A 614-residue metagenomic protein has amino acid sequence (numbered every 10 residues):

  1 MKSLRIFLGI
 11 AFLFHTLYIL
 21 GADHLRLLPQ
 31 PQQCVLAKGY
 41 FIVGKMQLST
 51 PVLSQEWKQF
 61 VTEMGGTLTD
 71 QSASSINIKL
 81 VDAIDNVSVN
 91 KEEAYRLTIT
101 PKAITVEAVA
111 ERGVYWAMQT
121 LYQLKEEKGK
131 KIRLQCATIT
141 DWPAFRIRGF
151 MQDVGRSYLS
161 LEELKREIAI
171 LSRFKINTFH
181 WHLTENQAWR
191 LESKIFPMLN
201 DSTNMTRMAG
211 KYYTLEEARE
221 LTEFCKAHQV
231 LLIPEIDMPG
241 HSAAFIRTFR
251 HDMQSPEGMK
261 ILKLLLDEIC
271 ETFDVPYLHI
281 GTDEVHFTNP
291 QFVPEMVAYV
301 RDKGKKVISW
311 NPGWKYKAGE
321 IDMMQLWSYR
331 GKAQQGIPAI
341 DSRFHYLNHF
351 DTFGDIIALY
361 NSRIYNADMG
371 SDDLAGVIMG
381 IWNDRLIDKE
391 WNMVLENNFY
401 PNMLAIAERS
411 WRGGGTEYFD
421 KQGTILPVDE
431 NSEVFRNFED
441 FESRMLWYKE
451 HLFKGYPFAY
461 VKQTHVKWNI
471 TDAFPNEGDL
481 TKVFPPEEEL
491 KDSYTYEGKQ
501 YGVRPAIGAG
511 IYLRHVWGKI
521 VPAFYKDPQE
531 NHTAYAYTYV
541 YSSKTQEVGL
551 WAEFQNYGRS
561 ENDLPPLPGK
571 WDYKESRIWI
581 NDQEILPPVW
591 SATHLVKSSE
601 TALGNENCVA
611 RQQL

Functional and structural regions predicted by a protein language model:
F14-L17: N-terminal signal peptide c-region/cleavage motif recognized by signal peptidases
G21-P143, S309-N311, E439-L446, E450-F458 (+1 more regions): Acidic, contiguous N-terminal accessory segments
N90-M259, K263-Y277, E295, Y299 (+1 more regions): Feature activates predominantly on carbohydrate-active enzymes
F245-M323, W327-Q335: Active-site neighborhood of glycoside hydrolase catalytic domains
S328-H465: Flexible, acidic glycine-rich loops studded with aromatic residues
S443-K526, R559, I585, W590 (+1 more regions): Accessory carbohydrate-binding/adhesion or oligomerization-edge regions at the termini of glycan-active proteins
P528-S542: Short beta-strands within extracellular/lumenal beta-sheet-rich domains
Y539-D582, L614: Aromatic-lined ligand-binding clefts that engage carbohydrates, nucleic acids, or primary amines
